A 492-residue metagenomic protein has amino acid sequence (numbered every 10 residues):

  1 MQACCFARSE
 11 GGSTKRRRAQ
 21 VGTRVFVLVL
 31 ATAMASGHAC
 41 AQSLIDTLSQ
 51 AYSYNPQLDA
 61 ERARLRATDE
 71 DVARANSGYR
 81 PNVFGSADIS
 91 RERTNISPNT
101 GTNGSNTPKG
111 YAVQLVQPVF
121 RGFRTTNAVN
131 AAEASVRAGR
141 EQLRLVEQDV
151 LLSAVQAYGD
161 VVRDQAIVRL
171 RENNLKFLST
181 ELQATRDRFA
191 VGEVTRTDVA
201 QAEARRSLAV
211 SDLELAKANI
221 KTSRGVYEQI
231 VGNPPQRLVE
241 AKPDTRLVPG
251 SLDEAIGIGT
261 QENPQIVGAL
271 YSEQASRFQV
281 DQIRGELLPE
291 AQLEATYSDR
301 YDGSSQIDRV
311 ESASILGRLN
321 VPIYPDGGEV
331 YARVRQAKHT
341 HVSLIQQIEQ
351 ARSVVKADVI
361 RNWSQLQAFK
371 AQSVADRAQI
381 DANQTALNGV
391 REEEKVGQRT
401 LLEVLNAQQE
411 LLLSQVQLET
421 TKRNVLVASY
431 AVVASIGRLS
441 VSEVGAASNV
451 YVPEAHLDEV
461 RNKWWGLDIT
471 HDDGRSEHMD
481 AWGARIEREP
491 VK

Functional and structural regions predicted by a protein language model:
M1-V21: N-terminal secretory signal peptides that target proteins for export/translocation
R8, K15, E419-K492: Acidic, low-complexity, intrinsically disordered peripheral segments
K15-R16, D149-Q261, S272, N362-Q365 (+6 more regions): Periplasmic alpha-helical coiled-coil/stalk elements that build and connect Gram-negative outer-membrane
A39-S86, V119, P235-E273, I323 (+3 more regions): Bacterial Sec-pathway N-terminal export signals of envelope proteins
C40-D160, D164, V168, L178-S179 (+6 more regions): Short flexible linkers and secondary-structure junctions
D59-A63, N76-R80, F84, S105 (+11 more regions): Sec/SRP-type N-terminal targeting helices
N95-T102, N127, E240-K242, L288 (+1 more regions): Outer-membrane beta-barrel translocator domains and adjoining extracellular loop/strand segments of Gram-negative
